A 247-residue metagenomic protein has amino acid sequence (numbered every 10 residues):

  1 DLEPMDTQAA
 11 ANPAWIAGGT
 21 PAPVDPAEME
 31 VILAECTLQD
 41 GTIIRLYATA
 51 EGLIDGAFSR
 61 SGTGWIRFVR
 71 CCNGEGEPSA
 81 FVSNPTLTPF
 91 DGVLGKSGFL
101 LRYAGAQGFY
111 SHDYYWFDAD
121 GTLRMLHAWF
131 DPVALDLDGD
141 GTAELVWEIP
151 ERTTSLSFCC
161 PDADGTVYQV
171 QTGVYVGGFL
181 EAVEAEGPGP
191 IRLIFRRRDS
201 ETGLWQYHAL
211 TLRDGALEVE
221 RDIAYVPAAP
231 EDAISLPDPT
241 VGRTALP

Functional and structural regions predicted by a protein language model:
D1-I43, T153-P247: Acidic, small-residue rich beta-repeat scaffolds with periodic aromatic anchors
E3-D6, T49-L53, D138-D162: N-terminal trafficking/processing presequences and adjacent post-cleavage segments of proteins routed to secretion
Q39-Y47, F90-Y103, G139-E148, P188-F195: Acidic/hydrophobic-patterned starts of short beta strands in beta-sheet-rich repeat architectures
A50-E51, G105-Y110, P150-T154, E201-L204: Short, solvent-exposed loop/turn segments at conserved positions within beta-propeller repeat blades
G56-P78, S111-A128, S157-V174, A209-V219: Surface-exposed loop/turn elements that mediate protein-protein interactions on large endomembrane-trafficking
S79-T88: Blade-loop segments of beta-propeller domains
G105-A106, D113-Y115, W129-P132, V146-P150 (+1 more regions): Eukaryote-skewed repeat-based solenoidal scaffolds used as protein-protein interaction platforms, primarily
V133-L137: Calcium-binding motifs, dominated by EF-hand helix-loop-helix domains
